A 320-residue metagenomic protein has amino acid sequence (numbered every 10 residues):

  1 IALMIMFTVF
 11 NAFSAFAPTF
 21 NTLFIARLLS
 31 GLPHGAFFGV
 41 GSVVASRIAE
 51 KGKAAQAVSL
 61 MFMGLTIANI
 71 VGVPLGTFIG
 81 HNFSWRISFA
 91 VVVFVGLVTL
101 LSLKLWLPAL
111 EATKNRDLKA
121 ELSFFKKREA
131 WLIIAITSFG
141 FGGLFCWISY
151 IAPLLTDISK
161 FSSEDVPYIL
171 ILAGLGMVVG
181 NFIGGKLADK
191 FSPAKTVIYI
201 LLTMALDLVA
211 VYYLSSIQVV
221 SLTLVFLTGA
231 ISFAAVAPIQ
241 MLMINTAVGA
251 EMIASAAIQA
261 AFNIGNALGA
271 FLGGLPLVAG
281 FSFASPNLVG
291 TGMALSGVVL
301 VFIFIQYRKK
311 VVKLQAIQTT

Functional and structural regions predicted by a protein language model:
I1-A12, K195-V209: Structural signature of the two symmetry-related core transmembrane helices
M6, F10-F13, N21-S30, V219-L227: Paired small-residue
F16-T22, K160, L214-S215: Helix-breaking motifs and short loop linkers at transmembrane-helix boundaries and internal kinks in secondary membrane
F20, A26-G64: Cytoplasmic helix-loop-helix junction between adjacent transmembrane helices in 12-TM secondary transporters
F78-V93, L275-A294: A membrane-interface helix-boundary motif in multi-pass transporters
V93-A112, L300-I305: C-terminal membrane-cytosol helix-exit motif in multi-pass small-molecule transporters
G180-S192, L277-V278: Helix-to-loop junctions at the C-terminal end of transmembrane segments in multipass secondary transporters
N245-F283, G290: A late C-terminal transmembrane helix in Major Facilitator Superfamily
